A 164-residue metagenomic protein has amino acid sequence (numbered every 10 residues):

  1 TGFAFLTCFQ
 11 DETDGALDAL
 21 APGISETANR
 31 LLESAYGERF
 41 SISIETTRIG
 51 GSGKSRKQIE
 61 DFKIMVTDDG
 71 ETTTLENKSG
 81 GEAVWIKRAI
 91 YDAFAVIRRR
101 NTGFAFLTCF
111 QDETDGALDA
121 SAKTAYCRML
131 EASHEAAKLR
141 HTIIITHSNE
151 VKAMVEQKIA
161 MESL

Functional and structural regions predicted by a protein language model:
T1-T46: Charged, surface-exposed helical/loop "interaction arms" that form contiguous linear patches used for dimerization
R30, S121-L164: C-terminal lobe/lid and adjacent interdomain/linker elements of RecA-like ASCE P-loop ATPase modules
A35, R56-K57, K78, R98-G103 (+2 more regions): Conserved catalytic network of the ASCE P-loop NTPase/AAA+ motor domain
Y36-V66, L107: Long, charged, glycine-rich C-terminal linkers/tails
T47-G50, G70-E71, D115, N149-V151: Conserved nucleotide-binding/hydrolysis micro-motifs of P-loop NTPases
K63, G80-C109: GG-anchored amphipathic helix commonly corresponding to the ABC/SMC/Rad50 NBD signature/C-loop
T72-N77: Short pre-catalytic strand/loop immediately N-terminal to key active-site residues, enriched for Gly-Thr
D112-K123: ABC-family nucleotide-binding domains
